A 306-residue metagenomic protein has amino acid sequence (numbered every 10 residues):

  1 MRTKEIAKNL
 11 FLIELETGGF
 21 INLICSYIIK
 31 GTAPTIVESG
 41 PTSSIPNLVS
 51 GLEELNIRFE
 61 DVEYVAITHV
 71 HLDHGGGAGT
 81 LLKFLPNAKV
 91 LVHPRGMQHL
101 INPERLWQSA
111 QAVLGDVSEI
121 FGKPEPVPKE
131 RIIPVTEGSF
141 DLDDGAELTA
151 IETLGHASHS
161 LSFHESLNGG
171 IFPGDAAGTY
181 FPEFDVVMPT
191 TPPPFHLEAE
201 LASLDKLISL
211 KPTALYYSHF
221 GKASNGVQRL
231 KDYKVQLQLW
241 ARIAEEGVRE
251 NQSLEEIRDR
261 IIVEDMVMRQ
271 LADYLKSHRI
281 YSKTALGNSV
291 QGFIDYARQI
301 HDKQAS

Functional and structural regions predicted by a protein language model:
R2-L55, F163-P173: Conserved beta-strand hairpin/beta-sheet module of binuclear metal-dependent hydrolase folds, prominently
T35, A66, V90, G170-F172 (+1 more regions): Residue-level marker for buried hydrophobic side chains located in beta-strands that build the well-ordered beta-sheet
T35, R95-H99, K222: Short histidine/acidic/glycine/proline-rich micro-motifs that form metal- and phosphate-coordinating active-site loops
P41-S43, E147-L154, S158-V227: Metallo-beta-lactamase
P46-H93: Active-site metal-binding motif and surrounding structural segment of the metallo-beta-lactamase
L100-I151, L204: Metallo-beta-lactamase
G226-V235: Histidine/acidic-residue-rich catalytic or RNA/ligand-binding cores of hydrolases and nuclease-related proteins
I243-S306: C-terminal regulatory/interaction regions
